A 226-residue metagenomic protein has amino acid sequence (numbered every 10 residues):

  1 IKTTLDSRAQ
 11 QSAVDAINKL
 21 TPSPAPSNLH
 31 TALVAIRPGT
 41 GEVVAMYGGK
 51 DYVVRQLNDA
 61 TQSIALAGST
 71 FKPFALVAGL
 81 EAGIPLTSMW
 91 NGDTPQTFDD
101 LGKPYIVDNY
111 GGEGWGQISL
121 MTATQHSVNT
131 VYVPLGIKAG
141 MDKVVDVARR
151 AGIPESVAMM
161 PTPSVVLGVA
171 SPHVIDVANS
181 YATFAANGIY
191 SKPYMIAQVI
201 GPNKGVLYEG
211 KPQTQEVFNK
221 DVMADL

Functional and structural regions predicted by a protein language model:
K2, A32-I36, V44-M46, S88-M89 (+5 more regions): Structural recognition of the beta-strand scaffold that forms the well-ordered cores of secreted hydrolase catalytic
T3-P26, L33-A35, M46, Y52-L66 (+5 more regions): A penicillin-recognizing enzyme superfamily signal
N18, V77-I84, I137, A182-A186: Short glycine/serine- and small hydrophobic-enriched flexible loop segments
L29-H30, V53-F74, A82, L86-D93 (+2 more regions): Short active-site loop at a secondary-structure junction that contains or immediately precedes the catalytic residue(s)
R37, Y47-D51, T94, A139 (+2 more regions): Short, small-residue-rich loop/turn micro-motifs
I84-V144, Y190, P202-L226: Conserved catalytic neighborhood of penicillin-recognizing serine enzymes
G102-N109, G140-N179, M195: Mid-domain, small-residue-enriched loop/turn segments at the edges of structured enzyme/sensor domains
